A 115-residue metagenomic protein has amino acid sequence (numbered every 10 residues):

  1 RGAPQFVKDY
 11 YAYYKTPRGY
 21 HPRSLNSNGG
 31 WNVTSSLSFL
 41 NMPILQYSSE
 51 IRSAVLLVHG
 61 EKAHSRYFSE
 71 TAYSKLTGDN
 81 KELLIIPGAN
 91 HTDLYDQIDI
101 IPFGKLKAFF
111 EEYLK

Functional and structural regions predicted by a protein language model:
R1-Y47, S53: Alpha/beta-hydrolase
F39-P43, H59-E70: Conserved alpha/beta-hydrolase "acid-adjacent" motif
S48-R52, K75-G78: Short, conserved loop/helix-junction motifs that constitute active-site signature segments in enzyme catalytic cores
I51, L57-H59: Short beta-strand/loop motif that positions the catalytic acidic residue of the alpha/beta-hydrolase fold
I85-P87: Residue-level recognition of beta-strand->loop/alpha-helix junctions
A89-I100: Catalytic histidine-centered segment of alpha/beta-hydrolase-like enzymes
K105-Y113: C-terminal alpha-helix
